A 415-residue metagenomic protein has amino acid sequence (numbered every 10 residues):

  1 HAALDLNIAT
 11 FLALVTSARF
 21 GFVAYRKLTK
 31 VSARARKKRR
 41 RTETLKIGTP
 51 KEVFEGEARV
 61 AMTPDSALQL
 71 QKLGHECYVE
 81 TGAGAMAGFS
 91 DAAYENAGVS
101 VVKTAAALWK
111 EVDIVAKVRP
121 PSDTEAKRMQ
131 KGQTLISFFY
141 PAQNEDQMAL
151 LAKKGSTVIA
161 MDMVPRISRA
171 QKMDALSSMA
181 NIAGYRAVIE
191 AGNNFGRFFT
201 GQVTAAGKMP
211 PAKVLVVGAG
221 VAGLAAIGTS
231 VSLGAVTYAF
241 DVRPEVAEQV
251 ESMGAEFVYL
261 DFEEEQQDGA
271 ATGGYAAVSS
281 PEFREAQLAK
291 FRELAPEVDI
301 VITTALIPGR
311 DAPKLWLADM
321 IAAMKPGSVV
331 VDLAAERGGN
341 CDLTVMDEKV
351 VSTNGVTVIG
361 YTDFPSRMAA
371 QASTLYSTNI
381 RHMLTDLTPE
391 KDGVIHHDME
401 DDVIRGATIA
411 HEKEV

Functional and structural regions predicted by a protein language model:
R34, K46, E52, D123-K213: Glycine/serine-rich phosphate-binding loop and adjoining beta1-alpha1 elements at the start of nucleotide-handling
T44-L150, K154: An N-terminal-biased, well-structured beta-alpha scaffold segment characteristic of Rossmann-like dinucleotide-binding
P50-M86, T200-L294: Glycine-rich phosphate/diphosphate-binding loop of Rossmann-like nucleotide-binding domains
G56-A61, T124-M129, S137, G274 (+2 more regions): Glycine/threonine-rich flexible loop motifs
V99-V112, P120-P121, D268-A318, Y361 (+1 more regions): A structured beta-alpha segment of the ubiquitous adenosine-cofactor-binding alpha/beta core
A142-S168, A312-D363: Rossmann-fold NAD(P)-binding glycine/threonine-rich loop
D162-V164, S168-Q202, A335, C341-V415: Adenosine-phosphate binding glycine-rich loop
